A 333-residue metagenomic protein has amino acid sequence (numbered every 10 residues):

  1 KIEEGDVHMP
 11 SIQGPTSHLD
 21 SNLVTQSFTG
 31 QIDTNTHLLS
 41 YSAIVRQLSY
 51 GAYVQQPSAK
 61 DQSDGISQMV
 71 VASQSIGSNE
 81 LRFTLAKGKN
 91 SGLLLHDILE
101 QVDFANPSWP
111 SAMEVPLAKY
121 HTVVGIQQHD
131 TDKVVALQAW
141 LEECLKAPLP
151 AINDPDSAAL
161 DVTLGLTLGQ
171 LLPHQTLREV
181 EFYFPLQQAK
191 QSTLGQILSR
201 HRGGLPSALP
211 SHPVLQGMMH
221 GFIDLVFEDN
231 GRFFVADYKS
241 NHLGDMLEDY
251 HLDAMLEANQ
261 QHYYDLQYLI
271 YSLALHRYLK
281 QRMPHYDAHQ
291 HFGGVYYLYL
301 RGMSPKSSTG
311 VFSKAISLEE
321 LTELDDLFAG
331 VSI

Functional and structural regions predicted by a protein language model:
K1-I333: Structural signature of nuclease core domains in nucleic-acid processing machines
